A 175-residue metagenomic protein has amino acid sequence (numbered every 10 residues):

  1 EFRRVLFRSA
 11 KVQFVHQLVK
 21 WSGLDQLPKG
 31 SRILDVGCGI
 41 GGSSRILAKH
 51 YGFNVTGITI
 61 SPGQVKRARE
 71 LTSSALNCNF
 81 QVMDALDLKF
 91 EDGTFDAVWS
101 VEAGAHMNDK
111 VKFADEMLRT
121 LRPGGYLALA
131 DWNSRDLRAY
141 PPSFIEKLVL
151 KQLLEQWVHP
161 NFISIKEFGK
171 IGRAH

Functional and structural regions predicted by a protein language model:
E1-L6: Short, small-residue-biased leader/transition segments that mark boundaries at the very start of proteins
S9-K29: Conserved alpha-helix/loop element of class I SAM-dependent methyltransferases that forms part of the SAM/SAH-binding
R32-L34, I40-D87: Class I SAM-dependent methyltransferase SAM/SAH-binding core
L86-V98: A short acidic, Gly/Pro-enriched loop at the edge of an enzyme's catalytic core that lines a small-molecule cofactor
A97-D109: A short SAM/SAH-binding and catalytic strip from SAM-dependent methyltransferases
V111-Y126: A short glycine-rich, Lys/Arg-flanked "PGG" loop and its adjoining helix->strand segment in the class I
A128-L150: Conserved class I S-adenosyl-L-methionine
L150-E167: Acceptor-substrate binding/catalytic loop of class I
